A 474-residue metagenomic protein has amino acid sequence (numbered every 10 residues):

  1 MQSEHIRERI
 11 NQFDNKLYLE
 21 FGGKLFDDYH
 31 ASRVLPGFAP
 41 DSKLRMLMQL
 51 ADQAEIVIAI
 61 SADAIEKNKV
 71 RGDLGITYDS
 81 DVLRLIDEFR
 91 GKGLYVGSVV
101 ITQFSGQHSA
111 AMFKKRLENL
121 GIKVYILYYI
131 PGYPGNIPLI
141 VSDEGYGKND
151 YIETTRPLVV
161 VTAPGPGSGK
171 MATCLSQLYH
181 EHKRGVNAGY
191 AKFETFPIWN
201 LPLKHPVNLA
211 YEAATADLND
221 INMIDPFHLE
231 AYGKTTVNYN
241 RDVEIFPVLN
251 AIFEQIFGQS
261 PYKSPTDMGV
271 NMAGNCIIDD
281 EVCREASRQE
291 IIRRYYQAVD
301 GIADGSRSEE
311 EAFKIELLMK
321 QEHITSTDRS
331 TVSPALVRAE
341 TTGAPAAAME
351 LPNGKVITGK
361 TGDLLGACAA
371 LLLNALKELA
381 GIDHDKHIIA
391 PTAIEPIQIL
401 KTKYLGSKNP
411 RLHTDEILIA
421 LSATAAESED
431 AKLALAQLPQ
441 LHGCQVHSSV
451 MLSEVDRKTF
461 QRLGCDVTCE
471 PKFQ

Functional and structural regions predicted by a protein language model:
M1-V161, Q177-R329, S333-L336, A344 (+3 more regions): Flexible phosphate-sensing "switch/lid" loops adjacent to ATP/NTP-binding sites across phosphate-transfer
G165-P166: The conserved Walker
T173: Hydrophobic positions on the alpha1 helix immediately C-terminal to the Walker A/P-loop
R184-A188, G381-H387: Phosphate-handling active-site elements
G189, T361-G362: Residue-level structural signal for beta-strand termini and adjacent loop
L364-A380: A short, polar/charged loop-to-alpha-helix boundary motif
D383-E395, I399-N409: Substrate-recognition/cap regions that form aromatic- and gly/pro-loop-enriched pockets for small-molecule ligands
